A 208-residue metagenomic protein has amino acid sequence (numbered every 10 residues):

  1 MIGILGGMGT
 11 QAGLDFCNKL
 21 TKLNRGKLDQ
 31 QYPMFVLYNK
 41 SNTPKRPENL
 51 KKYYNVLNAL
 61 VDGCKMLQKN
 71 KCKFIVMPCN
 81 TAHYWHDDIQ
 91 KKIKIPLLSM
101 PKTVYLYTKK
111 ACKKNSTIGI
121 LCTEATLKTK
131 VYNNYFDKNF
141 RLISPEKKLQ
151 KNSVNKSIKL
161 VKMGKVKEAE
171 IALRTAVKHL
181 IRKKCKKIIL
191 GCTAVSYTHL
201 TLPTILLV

Functional and structural regions predicted by a protein language model:
M1-N55, L127-K165: N-terminal glycine-rich anion-binding loop in soluble enzyme alpha/beta folds
L28-Q30, Q90-K109, L200: Short, acidic/small-residue loops that bind anionic groups at enzyme active sites
K51-M66, A169-A176: Glycine-rich, highly charged phosphate/nucleotide-binding loops
C64-L67, F74-A82, H86-Q90, P96-P101: Glycine/small-residue-rich loop that forms an oxyanion/phosphate-binding "nest" at active or ligand-binding sites
N70-Y84, C185-Y197: Short acidic, glycine-rich surface-loop motifs adjacent to enzyme active sites
L98-K148: Conserved beta-alpha
T198-T204: Conserved small/polar residues in nucleotide/adenosyl-binding loops
